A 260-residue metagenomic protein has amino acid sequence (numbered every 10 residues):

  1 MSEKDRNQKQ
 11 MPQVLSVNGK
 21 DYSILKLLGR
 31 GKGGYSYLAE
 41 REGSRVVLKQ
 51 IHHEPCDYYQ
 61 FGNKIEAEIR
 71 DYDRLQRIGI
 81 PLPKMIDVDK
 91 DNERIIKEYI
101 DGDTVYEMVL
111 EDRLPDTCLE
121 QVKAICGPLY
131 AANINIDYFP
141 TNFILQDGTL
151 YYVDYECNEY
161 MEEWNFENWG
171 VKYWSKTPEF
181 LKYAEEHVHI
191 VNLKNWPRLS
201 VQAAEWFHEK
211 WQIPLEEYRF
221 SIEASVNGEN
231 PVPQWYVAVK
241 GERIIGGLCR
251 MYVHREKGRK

Functional and structural regions predicted by a protein language model:
M1-L25: Juxta-kinase regulatory segment immediately upstream of eukaryotic protein kinase catalytic domains
V17-S23, E185-Q202: Conserved N-terminal entry element of GNAT/NAT acetyltransferase domains
I24-E66: ATP-binding glycine-rich loop module of kinase domains
E54, A204-E217: Helix-loop element at the rim of GNAT/NAT acetyltransferase active sites that forms part of the acceptor-substrate
F61-G62, I80-L119: Conserved structural core of kinase catalytic domains
R70, Q212-G241, C249: Active-site rim helix/loop that mediates acceptor-substrate recognition in acyltransferases
Y130-N135, L145-H187: C-lobe/activation-segment region of protein kinase-like
V253-K260: A conserved beta-turn-beta hairpin within the catalytic core of GNAT-like acetyltransferases that forms part
